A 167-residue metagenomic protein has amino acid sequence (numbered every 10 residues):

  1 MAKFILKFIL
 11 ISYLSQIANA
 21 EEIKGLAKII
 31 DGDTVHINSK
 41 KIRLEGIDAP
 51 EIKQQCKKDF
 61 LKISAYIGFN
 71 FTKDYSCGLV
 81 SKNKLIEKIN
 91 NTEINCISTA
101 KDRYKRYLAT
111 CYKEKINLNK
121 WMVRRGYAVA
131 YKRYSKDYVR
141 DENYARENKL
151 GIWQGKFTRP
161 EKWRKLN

Functional and structural regions predicted by a protein language model:
K3-K7, Y13-N167: Small beta-barrel nucleic-acid-binding modules, primarily SNase/OB-fold domains and secondarily Tudor-like barrels
